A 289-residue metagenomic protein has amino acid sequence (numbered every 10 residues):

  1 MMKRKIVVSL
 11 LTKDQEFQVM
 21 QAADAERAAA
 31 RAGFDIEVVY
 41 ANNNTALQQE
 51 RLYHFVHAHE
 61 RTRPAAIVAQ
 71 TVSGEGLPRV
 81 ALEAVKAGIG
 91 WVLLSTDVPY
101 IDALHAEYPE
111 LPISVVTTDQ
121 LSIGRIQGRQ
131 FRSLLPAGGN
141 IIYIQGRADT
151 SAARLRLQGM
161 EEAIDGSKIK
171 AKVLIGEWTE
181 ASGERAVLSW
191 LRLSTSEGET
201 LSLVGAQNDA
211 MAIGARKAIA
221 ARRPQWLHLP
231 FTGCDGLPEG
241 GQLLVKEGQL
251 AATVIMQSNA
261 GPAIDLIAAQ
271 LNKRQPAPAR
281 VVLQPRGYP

Functional and structural regions predicted by a protein language model:
M2-R4, I144, A163-I164, I255-P289: Hinge/cleft segment of the Venus flytrap/periplasmic-binding protein
K3-D24, A28, I36-A58, Q70-E75 (+2 more regions): Extracytoplasmic "Venus flytrap"
F17-A32, R51, I123-Q127, S151-I169 (+2 more regions): Short, solvent-exposed amphipathic alpha-helices that sit in or adjacent to ligand/effector-binding or catalytic
A29-T45, N140-Y143, E161-E184, H228: Short beta-strand elements in bilobed, periplasmic/extracellular small-molecule ligand-binding domains
Q48, S114-I141, G183, G236-G241 (+1 more regions): Hydrophobic alpha-helical segments within soluble ligand-binding/sensing domains
Q49-A103, D209-A212: Beta-alpha junction/loop-to-helix N-cap segments that form part of ligand/metal-binding clefts
A69-I89, M160, K172, G176-Q242: Hydrophobic alpha-helical
R79-S122, L237-K246: Flexible loop/hinge segments that line or gate small-molecule binding clefts
